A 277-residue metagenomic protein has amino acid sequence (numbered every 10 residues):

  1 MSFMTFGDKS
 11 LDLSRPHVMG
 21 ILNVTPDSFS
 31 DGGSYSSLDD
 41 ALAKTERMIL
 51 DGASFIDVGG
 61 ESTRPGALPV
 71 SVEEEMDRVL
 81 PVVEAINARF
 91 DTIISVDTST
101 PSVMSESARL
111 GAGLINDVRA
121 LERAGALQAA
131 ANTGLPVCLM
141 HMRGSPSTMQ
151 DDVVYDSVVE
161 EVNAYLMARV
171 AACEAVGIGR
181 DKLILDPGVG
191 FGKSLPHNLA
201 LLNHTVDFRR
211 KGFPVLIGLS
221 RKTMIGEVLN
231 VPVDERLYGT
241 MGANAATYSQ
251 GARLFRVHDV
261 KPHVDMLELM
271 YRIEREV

Functional and structural regions predicted by a protein language model:
M1-T25, G177-I178, E274-V277: N-terminal amphipathic alpha-helix/helix-capping segment at the start of soluble metabolic enzymes
F6-G7, L13, S30-D39, A43-K44 (+6 more regions): Active-site-adjacent loop and "lid" segments of alpha/beta metabolic enzymes
L22, G52, I115: Conserved hydrophobic/aromatic pocket- or pore-lining residues that grip, position, or stack substrates in active sites
A43-G59: Catalytic domains of carbohydrate-active enzymes, especially glycoside hydrolases
I49-L50, R169-K182: Phosphate/pyrophosphate-binding loops at sites that engage ATP/ADP/AMP, CoA/4′-phosphopantetheine, polyphosphate
A53, I93, G113, K182: Hydrophobic "anchor" residues on beta-strands that sit immediately upstream of conserved functional sites
A53, V189, V260: Active-site metal-binding loops of divalent metal-dependent hydrolases
